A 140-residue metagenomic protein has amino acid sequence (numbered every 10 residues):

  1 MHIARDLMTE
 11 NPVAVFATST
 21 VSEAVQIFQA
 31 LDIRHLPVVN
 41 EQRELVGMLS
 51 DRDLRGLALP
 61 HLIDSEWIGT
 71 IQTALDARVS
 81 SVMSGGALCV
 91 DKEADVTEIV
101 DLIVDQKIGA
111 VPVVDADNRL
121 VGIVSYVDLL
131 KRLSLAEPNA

Functional and structural regions predicted by a protein language model:
M1-N11, S50-L88, D95, V100-V104 (+1 more regions): Tandem CBS (Bateman) regulatory domains
V13, E44, G85-L88, R119: Generic anion/oxyanion-binding catalytic loop in active/binding sites
V15-I33, V38-V39, S80-M83, C89-K107 (+2 more regions): The conserved cystathionine-beta-synthase
S22, A30, M48, T73-D76: Alpha-helix initiation and capping sites
F28-L31, L36-D53, I103, V111-V127: A glycine-centered beta-loop-beta connector
I33-R34, N40-Q42, I63-S65, A74-L75 (+3 more regions): Short, charged/polar low-complexity linear motifs in solvent-exposed/disordered segments
